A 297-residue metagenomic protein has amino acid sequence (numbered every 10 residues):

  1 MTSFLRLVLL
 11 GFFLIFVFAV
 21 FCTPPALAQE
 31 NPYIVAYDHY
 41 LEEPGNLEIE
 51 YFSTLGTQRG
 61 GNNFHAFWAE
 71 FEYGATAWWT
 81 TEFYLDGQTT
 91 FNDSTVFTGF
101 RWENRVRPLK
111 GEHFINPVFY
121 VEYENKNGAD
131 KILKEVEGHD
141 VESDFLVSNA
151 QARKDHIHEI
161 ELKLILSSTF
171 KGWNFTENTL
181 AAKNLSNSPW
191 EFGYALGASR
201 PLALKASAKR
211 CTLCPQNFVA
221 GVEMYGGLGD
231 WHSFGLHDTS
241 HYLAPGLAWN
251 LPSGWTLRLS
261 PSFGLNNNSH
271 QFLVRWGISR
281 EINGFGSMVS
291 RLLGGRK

Functional and structural regions predicted by a protein language model:
M1-L5: N-terminal secretory signal peptides that target proteins for export/translocation
R6-V8, I34: Short helix-onset patch at the extreme N-terminus, typifying the N->h transition of secretory signal peptides
V8-V20: Bacterial N-terminal signal peptides
A28-K297: Transmembrane beta-barrel domains of Gram-negative outer membranes and organellar outer membranes
